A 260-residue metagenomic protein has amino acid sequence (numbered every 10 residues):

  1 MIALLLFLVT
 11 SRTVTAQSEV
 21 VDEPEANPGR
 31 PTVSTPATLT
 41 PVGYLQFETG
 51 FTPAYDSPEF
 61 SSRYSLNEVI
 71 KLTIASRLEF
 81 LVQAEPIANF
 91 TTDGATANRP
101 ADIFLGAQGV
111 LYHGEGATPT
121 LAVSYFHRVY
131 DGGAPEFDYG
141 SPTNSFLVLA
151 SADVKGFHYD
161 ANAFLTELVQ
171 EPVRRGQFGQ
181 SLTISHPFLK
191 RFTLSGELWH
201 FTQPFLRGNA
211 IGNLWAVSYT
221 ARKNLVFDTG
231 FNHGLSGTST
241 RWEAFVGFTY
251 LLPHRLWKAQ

Functional and structural regions predicted by a protein language model:
L4: Catalytic cores of secreted/periplasmic lytic hydrolases that degrade extracellular macromolecules
F7-T15: C-terminal segment of classical bacterial N-terminal signal peptides
A16-Q260: Transmembrane beta-barrel domains of Gram-negative outer membranes and organellar outer membranes
